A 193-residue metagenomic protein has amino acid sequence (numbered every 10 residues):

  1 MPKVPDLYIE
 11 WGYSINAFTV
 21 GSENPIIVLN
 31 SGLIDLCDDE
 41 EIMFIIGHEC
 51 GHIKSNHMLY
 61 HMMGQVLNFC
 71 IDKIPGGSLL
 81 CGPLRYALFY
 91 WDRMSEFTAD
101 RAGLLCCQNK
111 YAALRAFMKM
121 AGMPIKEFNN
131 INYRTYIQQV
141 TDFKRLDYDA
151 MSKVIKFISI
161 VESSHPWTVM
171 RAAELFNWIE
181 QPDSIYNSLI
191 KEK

Functional and structural regions predicted by a protein language model:
M1-C50, K54-L59: Peri-catalytic and regulatory segments of divalent metal-dependent proteins
M1-V4, G77, C81-R145: Short helix/loop segments within enzyme catalytic domains that coordinate or immediately flank catalytic cofactors
L29, A99, W167: Residue-level signature of catalytic and energy-coupling elements of molecular machines, predominantly ATP/GTP-dependent
N30, A87, S159: Conserved short-loop catalytic and cofactor-binding motifs
D38, N56-Y60, G64, L175 (+1 more regions): Short, function-defining helix-loop hinge/capping sites that tune catalysis or transport
D39, N56-H57, D92, E96 (+1 more regions): Solvent-exposed, acidic/flexible segments
N56-Y86: Post-HEXXH active-site segment of zinc metalloproteases
A116-K193: Pan-zinc metallopeptidase signature
